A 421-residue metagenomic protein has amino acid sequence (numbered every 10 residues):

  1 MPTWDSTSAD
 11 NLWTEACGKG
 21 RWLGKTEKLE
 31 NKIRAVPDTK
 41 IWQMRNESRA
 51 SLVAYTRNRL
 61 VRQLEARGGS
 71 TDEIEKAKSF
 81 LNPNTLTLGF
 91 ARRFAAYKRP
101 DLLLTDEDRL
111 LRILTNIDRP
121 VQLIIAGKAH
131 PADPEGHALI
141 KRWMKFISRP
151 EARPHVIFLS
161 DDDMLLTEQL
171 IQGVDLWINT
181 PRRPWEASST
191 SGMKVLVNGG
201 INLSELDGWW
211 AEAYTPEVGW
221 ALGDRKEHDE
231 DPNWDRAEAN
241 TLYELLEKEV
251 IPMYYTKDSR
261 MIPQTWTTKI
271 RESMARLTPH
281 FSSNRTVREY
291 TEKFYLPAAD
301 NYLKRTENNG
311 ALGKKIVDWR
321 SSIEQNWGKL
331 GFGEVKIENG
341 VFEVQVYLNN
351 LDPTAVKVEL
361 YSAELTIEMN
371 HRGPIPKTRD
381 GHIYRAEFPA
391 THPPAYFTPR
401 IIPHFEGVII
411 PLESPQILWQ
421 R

Functional and structural regions predicted by a protein language model:
M1-R421: Catalytic cores of carbohydrate-active enzymes across secretory and cytosolic contexts
